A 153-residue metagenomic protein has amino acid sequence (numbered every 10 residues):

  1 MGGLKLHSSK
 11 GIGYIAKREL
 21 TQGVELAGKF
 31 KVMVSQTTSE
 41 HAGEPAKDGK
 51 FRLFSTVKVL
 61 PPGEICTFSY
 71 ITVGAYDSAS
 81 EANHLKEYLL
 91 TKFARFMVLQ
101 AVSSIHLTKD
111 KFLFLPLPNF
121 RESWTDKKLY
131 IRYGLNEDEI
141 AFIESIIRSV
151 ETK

Functional and structural regions predicted by a protein language model:
M1-S123, K128-R132, E139, S145-K153: Polybasic, glycine- and aromatic-enriched phosphate-binding surface used to engage nucleic acids
